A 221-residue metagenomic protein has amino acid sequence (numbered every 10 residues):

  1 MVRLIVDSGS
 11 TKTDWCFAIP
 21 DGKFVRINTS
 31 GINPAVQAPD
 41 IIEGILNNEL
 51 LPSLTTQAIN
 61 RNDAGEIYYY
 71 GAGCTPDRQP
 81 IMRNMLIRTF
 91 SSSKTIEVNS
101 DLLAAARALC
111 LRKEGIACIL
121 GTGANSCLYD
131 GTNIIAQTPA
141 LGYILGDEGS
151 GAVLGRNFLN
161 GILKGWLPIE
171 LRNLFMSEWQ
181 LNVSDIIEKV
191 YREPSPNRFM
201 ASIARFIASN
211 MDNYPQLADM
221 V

Functional and structural regions predicted by a protein language model:
M1-N60, T89, L109-I116, L159-V221: ATP-binding/phosphotransfer module of carbohydrate and carboxylate kinases, centering on a glycine-rich
S10, A104, A124: Short, glycine/acidic-enriched loop or turn micro-motifs at the edges of active sites
T29, N99, T138: Hydrophobic residues at beta-strand termini and immediately following loops that shape nucleotide-binding pockets
P39-D40, Q79-P80, G151: Conserved strand-to-helix beginnings and helix N-cap segments that scaffold or border functional pockets
L54-F90, E97, L109-C110, E193: Short beta-strand-loop/turn "lid" adjacent to the catalytic site in phosphate-handling enzymes
Y68-T75, L120-G123, V221: Glycine-rich beta-strand-to-loop/alpha-helix junction loops that act as flexible
K94-C118: Conserved phosphate-binding catalytic cores of ATP/NTP-utilizing and phosphoryl-transfer enzymes
K113-K164: Glycine-rich phosphate-binding loop of actin/hexokinase-like ATP-binding domains
